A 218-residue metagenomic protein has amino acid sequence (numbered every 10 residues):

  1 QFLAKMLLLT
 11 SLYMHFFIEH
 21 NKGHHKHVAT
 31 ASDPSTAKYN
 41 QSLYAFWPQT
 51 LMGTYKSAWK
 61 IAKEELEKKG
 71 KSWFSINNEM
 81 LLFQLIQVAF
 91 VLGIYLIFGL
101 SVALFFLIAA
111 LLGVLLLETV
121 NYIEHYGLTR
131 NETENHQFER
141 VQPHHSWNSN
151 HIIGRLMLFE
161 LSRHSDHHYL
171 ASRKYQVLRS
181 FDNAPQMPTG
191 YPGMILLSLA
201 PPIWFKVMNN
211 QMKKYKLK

Functional and structural regions predicted by a protein language model:
L3-E79, S101, L112-K218: Cytosolic/stromal cytosol-facing helical appendages immediately following the last transmembrane segment
N78, L85, L104-F105: Alpha-helical transmembrane segments of integral membrane proteins
L82-I94: Core segments of transmembrane alpha-helices that mediate helix-helix packing or line hydrophobic substrate/ligand
G93-F105: Helix-coil boundary and interhelical linker segments in multi-pass alpha-helical membrane proteins
